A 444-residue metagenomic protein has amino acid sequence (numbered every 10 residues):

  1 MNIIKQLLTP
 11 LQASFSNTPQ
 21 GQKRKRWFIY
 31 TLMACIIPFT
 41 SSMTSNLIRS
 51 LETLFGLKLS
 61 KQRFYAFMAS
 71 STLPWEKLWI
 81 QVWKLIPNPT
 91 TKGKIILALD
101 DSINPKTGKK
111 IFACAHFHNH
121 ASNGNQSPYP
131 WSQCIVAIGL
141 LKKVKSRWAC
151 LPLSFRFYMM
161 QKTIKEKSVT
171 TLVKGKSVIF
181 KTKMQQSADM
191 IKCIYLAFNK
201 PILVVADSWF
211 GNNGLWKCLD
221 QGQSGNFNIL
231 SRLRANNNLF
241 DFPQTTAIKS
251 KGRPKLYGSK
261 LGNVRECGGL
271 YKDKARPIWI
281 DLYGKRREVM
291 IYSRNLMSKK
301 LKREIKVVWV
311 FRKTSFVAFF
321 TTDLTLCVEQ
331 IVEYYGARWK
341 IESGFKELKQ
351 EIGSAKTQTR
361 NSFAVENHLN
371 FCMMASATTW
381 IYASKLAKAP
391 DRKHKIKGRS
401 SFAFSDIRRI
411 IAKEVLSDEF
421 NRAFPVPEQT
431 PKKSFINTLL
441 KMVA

Functional and structural regions predicted by a protein language model:
M1-S70, P74-E76, T91: Gly/serine-rich nucleotide phosphate-binding loop at the start of the catalytic core of nucleotide/ADP-ribose-handling
M1-T18, Q22, K106, K110 (+2 more regions): Single, function-defining residue in the core of a domain
I29-T40, R49, A137-G139, L369-A383 (+1 more regions): Short, hydrophobic/amphipathic alpha-helical patches that form generic packing surfaces within helical domains
Y30, S45, S132, E329 (+1 more regions): Non-catalytic, well-ordered alpha-helical scaffold segments
C35, L51, F55, I86-P89 (+3 more regions): Hydrophobic, Leu/Ile/Phe/Ala-enriched alpha-helical segments that form helix-helix packing faces
I37, L54, K92, G124-P128 (+2 more regions): Short gly/ser-rich anion-binding loops that grip negatively charged ligand groups
S41-G56, G139, R147, R156-K162 (+1 more regions): Glycine/proline-rich, flexible active-site/cofactor-binding loop segments that harbor closely spaced acidic
F67-Q161: Active-site-proximal, Lys/Arg-enriched surface segment that forms a nucleic-acid-binding/basic interface patch
